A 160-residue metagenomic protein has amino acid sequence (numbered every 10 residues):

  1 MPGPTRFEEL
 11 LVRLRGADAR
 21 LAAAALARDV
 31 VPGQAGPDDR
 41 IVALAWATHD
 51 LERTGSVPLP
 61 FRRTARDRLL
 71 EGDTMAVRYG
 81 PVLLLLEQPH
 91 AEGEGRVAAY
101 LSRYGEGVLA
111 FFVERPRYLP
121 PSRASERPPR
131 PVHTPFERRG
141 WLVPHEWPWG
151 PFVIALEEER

Functional and structural regions predicted by a protein language model:
M1-D39, A65-E92, V97, A110-F112 (+1 more regions): Vicinal oxygen chelate
P32-R53: Short helix/turn-capping signatures at newly exposed starts of structured segments
I41, G105-V108: Eukaryotic phosphotyrosine signaling hubs
A47-T64, P116-R127: Amphipathic alpha-helical segments
L101: Donor-sugar nucleotide-binding helix/loop cap in glycosyltransferases
